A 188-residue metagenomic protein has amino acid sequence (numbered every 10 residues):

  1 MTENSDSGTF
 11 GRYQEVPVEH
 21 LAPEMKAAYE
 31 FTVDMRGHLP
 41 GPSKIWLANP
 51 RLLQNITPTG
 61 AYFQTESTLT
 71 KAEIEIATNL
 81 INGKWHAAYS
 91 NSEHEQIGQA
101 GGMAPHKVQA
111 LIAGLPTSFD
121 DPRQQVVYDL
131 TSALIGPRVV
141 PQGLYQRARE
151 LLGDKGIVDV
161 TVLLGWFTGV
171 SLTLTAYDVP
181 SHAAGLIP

Functional and structural regions predicted by a protein language model:
M1-P188: Hydrophobic alpha-helical segments
